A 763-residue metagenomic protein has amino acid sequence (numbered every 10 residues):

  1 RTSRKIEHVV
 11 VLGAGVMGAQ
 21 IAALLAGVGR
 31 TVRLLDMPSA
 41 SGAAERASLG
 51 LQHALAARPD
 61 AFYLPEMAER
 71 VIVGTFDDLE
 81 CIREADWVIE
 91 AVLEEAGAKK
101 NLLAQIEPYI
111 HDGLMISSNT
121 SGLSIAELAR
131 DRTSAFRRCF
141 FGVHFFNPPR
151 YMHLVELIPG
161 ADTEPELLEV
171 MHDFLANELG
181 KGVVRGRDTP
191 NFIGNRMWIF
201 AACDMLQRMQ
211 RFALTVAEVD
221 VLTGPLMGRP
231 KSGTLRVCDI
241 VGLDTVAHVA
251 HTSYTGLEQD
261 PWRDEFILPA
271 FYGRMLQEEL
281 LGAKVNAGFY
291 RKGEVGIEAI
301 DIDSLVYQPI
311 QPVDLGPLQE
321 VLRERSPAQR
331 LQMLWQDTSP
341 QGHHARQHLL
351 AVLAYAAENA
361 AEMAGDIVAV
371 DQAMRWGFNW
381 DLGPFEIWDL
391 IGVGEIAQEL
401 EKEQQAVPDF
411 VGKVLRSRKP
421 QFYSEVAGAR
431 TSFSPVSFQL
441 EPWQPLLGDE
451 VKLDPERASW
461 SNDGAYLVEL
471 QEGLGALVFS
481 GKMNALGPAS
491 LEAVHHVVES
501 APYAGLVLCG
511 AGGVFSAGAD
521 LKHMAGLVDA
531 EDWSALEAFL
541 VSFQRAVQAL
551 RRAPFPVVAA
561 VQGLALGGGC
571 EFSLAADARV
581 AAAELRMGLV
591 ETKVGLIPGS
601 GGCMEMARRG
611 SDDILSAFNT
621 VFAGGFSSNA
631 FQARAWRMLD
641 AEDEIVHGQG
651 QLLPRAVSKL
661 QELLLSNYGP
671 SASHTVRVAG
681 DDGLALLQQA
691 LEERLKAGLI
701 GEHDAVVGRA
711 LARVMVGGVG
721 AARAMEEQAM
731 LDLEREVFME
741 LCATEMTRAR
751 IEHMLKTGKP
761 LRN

Functional and structural regions predicted by a protein language model:
R1-L506, A511-G513, K522-S542, A546-F555 (+4 more regions): N-terminal glycine-rich phosphate-binding loop for ADP-containing cofactors
A517-A519: Extended, composition-driven regions rather than compact fold-specific motifs
E571: Short alpha-helical segment that forms part of, or immediately flanks, the ligand-binding pocket in carbohydrate-active
